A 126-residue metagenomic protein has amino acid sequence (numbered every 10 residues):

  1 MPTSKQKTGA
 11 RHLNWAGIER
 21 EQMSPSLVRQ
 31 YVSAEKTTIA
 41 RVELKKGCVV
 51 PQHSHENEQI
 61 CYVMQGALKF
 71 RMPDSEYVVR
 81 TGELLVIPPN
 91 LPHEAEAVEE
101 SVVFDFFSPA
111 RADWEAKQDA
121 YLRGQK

Functional and structural regions predicted by a protein language model:
M1-K36, A40, D119-K126: A short, N-terminal "cap"/entry segment at the start of jelly-roll beta-barrel domains of the cupin/DSBH fold
P25, A40-S54: Conserved short histidine dyad/triad with adjacent acidic residue
T38, I60, A67-K69, E76 (+2 more regions): Structural motif
I39-A40, V49-V50, G66-R71, L85: Short beta-strand segments in beta-sandwich/barrel cores
L44-K45, H55-F70: Short, conserved beta-strand element in jelly-roll/cupin
M64-Q65, R80-T81, E99: A cytosolic small-molecule/anion-sensing beta-strand core signal
D74-P89: Short acidic-glycine-tyrosine-enriched beta hairpin
P89-D113: Ligand-binding loop in jelly-roll beta-barrel domains
